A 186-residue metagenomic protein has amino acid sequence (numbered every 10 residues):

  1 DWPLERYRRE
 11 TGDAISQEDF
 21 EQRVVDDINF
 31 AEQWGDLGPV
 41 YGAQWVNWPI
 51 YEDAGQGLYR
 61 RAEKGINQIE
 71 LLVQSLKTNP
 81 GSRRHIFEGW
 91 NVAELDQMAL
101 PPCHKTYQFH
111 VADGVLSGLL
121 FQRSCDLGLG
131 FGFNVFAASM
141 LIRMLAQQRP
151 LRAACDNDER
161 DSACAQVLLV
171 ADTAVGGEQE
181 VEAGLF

Functional and structural regions predicted by a protein language model:
D1-D156, R160, A165, F186: Terminal, non-catalytic protein-protein interaction segments that mediate quaternary/complex assembly
C155-E159, V170, G176-E180: Intrinsic low-complexity, disordered N-terminal segments enriched in polar/charged/small residues
C164-D172: Low-complexity, intrinsically disordered short segments enriched for Gly/Pro and polybasic residues
